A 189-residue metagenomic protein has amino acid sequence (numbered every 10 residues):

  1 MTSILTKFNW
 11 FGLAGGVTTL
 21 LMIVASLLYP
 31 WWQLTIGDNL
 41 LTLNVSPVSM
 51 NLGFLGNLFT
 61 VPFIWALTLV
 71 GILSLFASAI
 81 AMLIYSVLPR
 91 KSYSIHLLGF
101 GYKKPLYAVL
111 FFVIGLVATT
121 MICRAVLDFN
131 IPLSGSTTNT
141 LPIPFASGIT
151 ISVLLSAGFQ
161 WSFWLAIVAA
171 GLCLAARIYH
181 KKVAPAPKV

Functional and structural regions predicted by a protein language model:
M1-F8, L43-G56, R90-Y102, A186: Membrane-interface extramembranous regions at the lipid-water interface
T2-K7, R90-I95, V126-T138, V168-V189: Cytosolic juxtamembrane helix at the C-terminal end of the final transmembrane segment
F8, Q160-S162: Extracellular structured ligand-interaction cores
N9-L27, W65-V126, C173-H180: Signature of small four-pass
A25-V70, A125-Q160: Long, glycine/tryptophan/cysteine-rich extracytoplasmic
V117-T120, Q160, V189: Generic structural signal for alpha-helix starts
